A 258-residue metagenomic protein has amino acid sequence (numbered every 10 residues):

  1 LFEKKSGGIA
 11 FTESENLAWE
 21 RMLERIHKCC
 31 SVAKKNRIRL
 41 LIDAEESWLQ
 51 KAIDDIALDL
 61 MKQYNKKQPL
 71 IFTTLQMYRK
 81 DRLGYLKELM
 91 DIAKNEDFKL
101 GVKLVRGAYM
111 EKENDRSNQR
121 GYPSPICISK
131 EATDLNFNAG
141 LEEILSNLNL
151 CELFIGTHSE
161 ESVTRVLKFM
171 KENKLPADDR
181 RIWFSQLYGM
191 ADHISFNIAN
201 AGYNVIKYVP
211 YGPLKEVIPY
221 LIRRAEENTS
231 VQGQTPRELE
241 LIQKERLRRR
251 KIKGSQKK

Functional and structural regions predicted by a protein language model:
L1-K258: Positively charged, amphipathic and often flexible ligand-engagement surfaces
